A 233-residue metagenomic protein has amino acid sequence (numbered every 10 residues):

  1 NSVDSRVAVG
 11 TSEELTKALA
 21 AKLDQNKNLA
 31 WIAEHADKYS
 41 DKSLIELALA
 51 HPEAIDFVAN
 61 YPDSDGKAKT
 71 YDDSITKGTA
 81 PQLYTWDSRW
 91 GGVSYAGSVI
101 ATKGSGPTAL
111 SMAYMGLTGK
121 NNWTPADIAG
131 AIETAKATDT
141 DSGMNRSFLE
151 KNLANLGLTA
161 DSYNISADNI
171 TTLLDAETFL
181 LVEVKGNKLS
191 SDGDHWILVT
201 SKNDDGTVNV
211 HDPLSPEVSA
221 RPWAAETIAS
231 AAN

Functional and structural regions predicted by a protein language model:
S2-A137: Active-site-adjacent structural segments surrounding the nucleophilic cysteine of cysteine proteases and isopeptidases
R6-A33, T70-Y71, M115, G119-N233: Conserved active-site-adjacent core of cysteine acyl-enzyme catalytic domains
